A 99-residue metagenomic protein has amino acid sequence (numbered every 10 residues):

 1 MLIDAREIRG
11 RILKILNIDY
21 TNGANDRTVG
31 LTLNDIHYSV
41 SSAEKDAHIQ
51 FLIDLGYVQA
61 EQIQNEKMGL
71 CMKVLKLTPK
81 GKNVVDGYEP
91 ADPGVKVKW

Functional and structural regions predicted by a protein language model:
M1-G23: Short alpha-helical segments that sit at the start of domains
I18, G30-L31, S42: N-terminal acidic leader/helix
N22-L33: Short acidic, hydrophobic short linear motifs in intrinsically disordered regions
S39-L55: Short amphipathic alpha-helical interaction segments
I53-Q64: A short, conserved structural fragment
Q62-M72: Short, Lys/Arg-rich nucleic-acid/phosphate-binding segment
M72-W99: Short, amphipathic alpha-helical interaction segments positioned at domain boundaries
